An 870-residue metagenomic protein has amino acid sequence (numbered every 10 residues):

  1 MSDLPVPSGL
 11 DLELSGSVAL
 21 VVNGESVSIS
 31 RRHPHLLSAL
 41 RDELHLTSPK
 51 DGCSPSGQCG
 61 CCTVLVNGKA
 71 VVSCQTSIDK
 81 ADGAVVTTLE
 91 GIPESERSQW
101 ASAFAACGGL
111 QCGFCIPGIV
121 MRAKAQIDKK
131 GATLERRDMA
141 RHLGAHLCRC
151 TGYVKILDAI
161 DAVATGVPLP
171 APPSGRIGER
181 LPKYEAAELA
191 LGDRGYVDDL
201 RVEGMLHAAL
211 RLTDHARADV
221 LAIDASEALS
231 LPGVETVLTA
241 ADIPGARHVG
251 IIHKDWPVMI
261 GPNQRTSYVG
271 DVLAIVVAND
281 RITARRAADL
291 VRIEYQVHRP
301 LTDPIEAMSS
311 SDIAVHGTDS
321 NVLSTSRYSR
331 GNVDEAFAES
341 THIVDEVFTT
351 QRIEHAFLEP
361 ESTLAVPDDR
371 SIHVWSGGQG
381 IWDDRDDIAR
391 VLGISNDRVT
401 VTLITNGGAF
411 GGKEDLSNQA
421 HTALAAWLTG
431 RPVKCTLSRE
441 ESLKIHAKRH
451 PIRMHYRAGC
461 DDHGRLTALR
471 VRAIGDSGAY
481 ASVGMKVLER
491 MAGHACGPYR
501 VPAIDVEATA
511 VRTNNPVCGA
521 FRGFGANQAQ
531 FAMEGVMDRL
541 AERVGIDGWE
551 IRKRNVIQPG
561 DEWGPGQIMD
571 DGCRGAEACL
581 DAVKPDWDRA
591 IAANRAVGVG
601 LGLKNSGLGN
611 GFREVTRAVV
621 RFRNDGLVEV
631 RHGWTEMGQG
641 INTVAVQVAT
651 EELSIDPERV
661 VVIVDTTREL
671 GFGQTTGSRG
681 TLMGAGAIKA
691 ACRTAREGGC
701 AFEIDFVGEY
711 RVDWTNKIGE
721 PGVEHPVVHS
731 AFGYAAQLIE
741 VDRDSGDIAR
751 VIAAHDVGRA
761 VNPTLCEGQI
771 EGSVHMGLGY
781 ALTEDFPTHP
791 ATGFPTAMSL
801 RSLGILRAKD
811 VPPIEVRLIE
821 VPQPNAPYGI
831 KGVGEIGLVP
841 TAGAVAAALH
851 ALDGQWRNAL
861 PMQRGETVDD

Functional and structural regions predicted by a protein language model:
M1-V18, H142-V197, P565, E577-A592 (+6 more regions): Intrinsic disorder at enzyme termini
S2-P173, N610: Signature of N-terminal electron-transfer/Fe-S-associated modules in redox systems
G108, E179, E185-L191, S320-T363 (+3 more regions): Glycine-rich loop/linker segments at domain edges
A164-S324, I343-E346: Flexible, low-hydrophobicity surface segments
E188, R194, S362-P367, R453-D462 (+6 more regions): Short beta-strand elements
A240-A241, G393-R398, L428-V433, D462 (+3 more regions): C-terminal catalytic domains of large/alpha subunits in multi-subunit enzymes
V272, A278-D280, R431-G478, G686-I704: Phosphate/diphosphate-binding loops
V333-L392, E489, G600-N624, H632 (+2 more regions): Conserved beta-alpha junction segments in alpha/beta enzyme cores
